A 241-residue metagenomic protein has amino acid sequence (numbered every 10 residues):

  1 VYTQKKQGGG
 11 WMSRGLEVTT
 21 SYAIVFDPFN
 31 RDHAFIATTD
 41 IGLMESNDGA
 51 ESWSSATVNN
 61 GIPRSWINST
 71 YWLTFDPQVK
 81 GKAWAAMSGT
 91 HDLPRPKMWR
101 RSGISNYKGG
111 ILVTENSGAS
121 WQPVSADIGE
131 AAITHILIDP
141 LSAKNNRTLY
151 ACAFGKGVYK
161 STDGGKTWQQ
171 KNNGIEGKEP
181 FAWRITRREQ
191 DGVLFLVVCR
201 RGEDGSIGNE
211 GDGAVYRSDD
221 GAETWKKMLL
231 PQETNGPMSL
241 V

Functional and structural regions predicted by a protein language model:
V1-V241: Extracellular glycan-interacting surfaces
